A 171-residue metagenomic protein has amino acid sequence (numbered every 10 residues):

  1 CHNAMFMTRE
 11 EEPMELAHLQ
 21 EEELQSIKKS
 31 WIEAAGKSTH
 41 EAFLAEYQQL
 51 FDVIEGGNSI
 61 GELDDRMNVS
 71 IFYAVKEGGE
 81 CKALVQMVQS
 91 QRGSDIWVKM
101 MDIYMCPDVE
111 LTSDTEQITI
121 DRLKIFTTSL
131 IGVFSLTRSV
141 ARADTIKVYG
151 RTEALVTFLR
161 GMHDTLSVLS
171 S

Functional and structural regions predicted by a protein language model:
C1-I120, L136-Y149, E153, R160-S171: Non-catalytic substrate-recognition and accessory regions of acyl/acetyltransferase enzymes
I118-V133: Well-ordered, non-membrane alpha-helical segments in soluble/globular domains
